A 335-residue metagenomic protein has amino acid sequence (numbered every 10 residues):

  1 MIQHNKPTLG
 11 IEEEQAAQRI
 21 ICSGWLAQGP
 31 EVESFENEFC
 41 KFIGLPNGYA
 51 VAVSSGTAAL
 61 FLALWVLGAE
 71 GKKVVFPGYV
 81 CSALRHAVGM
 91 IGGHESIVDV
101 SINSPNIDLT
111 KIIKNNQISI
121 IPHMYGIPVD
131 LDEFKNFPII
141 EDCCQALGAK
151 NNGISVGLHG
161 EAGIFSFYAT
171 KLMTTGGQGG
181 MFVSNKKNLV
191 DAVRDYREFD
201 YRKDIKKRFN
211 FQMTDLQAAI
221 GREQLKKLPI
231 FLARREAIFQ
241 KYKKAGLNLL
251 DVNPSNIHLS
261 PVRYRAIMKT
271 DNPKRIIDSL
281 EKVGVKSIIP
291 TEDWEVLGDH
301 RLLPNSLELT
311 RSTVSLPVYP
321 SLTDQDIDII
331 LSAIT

Functional and structural regions predicted by a protein language model:
M1-L26, P317: N-terminal "arm"/small-domain region of PLP-dependent enzymes with the aminotransferase-like
W25, G29-K73, L84-I91, I97: Phosphate-binding glycine-rich loop
V32-C40, G44-V51, T57, D99 (+3 more regions): PLP-dependent aminotransferase class I/II
N37, K41, D132, Q178: Active-site phosphate/pyrophosphate- and oxyanion-stabilizing loops and adjacent acidic/basic residues in soluble
G78, S96-S101: Short beta->alpha connector loops at strand-helix junctions that form conserved, small/polar/Pro-enriched
G93-H94, H123: Terminal targeting/assembly segments
H94, P138, V285-I289: Residue-level detector of anion-binding/catalytic polar loops
S101-T175, M181-V183, K187-N188: Active-site phosphate-binding strand-loop segment of PLP-dependent enzymes
